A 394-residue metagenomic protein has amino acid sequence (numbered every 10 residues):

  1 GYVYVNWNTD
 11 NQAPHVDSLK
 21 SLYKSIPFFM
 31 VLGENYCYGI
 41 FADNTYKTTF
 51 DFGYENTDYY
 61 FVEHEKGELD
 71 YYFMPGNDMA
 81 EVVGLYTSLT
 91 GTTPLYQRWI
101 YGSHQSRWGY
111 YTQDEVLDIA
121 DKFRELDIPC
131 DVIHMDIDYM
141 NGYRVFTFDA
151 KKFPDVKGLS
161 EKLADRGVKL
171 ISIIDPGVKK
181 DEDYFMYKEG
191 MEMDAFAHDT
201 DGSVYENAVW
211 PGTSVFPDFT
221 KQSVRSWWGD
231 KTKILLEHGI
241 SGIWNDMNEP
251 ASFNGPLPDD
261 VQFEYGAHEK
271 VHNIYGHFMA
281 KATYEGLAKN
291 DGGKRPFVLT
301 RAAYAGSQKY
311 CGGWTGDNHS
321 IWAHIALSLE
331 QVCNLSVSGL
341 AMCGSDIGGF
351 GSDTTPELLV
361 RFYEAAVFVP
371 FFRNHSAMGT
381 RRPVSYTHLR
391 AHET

Functional and structural regions predicted by a protein language model:
G1-R390: Catalytic-domain carbohydrate-binding cleft regions of carbohydrate-active enzymes
